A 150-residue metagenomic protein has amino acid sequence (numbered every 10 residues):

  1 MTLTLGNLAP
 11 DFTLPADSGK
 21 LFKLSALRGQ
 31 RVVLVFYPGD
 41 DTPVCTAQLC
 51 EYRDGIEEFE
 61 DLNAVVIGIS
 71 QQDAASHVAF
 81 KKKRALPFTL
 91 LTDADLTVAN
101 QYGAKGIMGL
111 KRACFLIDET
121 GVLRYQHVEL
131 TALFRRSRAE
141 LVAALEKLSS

Functional and structural regions predicted by a protein language model:
M1-S150: Chalcogenol-based redox active-site neighborhoods
